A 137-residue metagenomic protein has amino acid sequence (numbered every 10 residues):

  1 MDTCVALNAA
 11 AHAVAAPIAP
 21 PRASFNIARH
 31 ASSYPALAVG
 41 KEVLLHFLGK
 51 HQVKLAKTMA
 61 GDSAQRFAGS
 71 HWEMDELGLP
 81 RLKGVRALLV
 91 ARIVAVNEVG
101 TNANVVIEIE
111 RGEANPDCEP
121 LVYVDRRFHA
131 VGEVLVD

Functional and structural regions predicted by a protein language model:
M1-D137: Basic, polyanion-binding surface patches
